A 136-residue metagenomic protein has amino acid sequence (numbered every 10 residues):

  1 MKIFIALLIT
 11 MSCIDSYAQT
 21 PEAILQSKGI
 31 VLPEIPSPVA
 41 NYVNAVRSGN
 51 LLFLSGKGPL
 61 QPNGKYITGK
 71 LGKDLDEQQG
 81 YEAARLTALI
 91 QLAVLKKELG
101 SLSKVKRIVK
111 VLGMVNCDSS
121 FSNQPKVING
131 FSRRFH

Functional and structural regions predicted by a protein language model:
M1-Q19: Bacterial Sec-dependent N-terminal signal peptides
A18-H136: Short, polar/acidic, helix-capping and beta-turn segments at strand->helix junctions that line the mouths
